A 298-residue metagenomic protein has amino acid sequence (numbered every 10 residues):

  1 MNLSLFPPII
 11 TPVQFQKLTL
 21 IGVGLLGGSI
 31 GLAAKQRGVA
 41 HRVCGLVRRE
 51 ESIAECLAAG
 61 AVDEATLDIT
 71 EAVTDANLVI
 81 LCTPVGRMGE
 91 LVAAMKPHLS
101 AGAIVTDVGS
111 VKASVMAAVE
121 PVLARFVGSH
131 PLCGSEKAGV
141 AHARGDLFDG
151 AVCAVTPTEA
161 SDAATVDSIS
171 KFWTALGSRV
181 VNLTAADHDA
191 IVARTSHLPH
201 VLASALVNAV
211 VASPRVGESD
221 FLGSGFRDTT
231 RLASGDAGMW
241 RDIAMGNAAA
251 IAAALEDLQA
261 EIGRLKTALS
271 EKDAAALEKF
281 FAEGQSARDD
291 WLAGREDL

Functional and structural regions predicted by a protein language model:
L5-F6, I10-D68, V73-L78: NAD(P)+-binding Rossmann beta1-loop-alpha1 motif at the extreme N-terminus of oxidoreductases
E51-S52, R87, K112-V115: Conserved short alpha-helix immediately C-terminal to the canonical SAM/SAH-binding motif I of Rossmann-like
I69-L99, I104-T106: Rossmann-like NAD(P)-binding element
C82-P84, G109, H130, P157: Glycine-rich, N-terminal phosphate-binding loop of Rossmann-like dinucleotide-binding domains
L91-A141: Rossmann-like NAD(P)(H) cofactor-binding subdomain of soluble oxidoreductases
L147-R231: Internal alpha-helical scaffold of NAD(P)-dependent oxidoreductase catalytic cores
R215-G284: Interdomain hinge/lid region at the active-site interface of Rossmann-like NAD(P)-dependent oxidoreductases
